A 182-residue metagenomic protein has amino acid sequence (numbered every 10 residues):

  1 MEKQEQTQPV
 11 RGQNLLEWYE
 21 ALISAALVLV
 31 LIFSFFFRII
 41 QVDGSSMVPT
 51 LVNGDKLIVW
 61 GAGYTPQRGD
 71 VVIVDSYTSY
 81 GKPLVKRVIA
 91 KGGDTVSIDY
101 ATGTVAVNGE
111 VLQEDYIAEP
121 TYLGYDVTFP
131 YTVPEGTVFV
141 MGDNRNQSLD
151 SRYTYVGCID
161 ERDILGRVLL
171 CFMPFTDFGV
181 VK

Functional and structural regions predicted by a protein language model:
M1-P83, I159-K182: Protein maturation boundaries and topogenic segments
D55, Q67-D70, D94, T137 (+1 more regions): Structural motif
V59, V74, I98, V140-M141 (+1 more regions): A generic structural signal for residues embedded in beta-strands
K86-S97: RNA pseudouridine synthases
A106-G109: Short strand-turn-strand beta-turns centered on an Asx-Gly dipeptide
L112-Q113: Short hydrophobic beta-strand segments in globular cytosolic domains
P120-G124: Short gly/ser/thr-rich secondary-structure transition/capping motifs
V127, Y131-K182: Beta-strand-rich cores of mature extracytoplasmic or soluble domains
